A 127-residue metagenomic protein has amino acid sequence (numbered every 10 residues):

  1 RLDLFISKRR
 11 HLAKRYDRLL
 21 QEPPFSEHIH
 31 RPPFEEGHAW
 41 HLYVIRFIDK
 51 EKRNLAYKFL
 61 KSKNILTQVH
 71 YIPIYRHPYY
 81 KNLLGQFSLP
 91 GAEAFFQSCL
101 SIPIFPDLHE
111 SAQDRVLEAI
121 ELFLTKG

Functional and structural regions predicted by a protein language model:
R1-G127: PLP-dependent aminotransferase class I/II
